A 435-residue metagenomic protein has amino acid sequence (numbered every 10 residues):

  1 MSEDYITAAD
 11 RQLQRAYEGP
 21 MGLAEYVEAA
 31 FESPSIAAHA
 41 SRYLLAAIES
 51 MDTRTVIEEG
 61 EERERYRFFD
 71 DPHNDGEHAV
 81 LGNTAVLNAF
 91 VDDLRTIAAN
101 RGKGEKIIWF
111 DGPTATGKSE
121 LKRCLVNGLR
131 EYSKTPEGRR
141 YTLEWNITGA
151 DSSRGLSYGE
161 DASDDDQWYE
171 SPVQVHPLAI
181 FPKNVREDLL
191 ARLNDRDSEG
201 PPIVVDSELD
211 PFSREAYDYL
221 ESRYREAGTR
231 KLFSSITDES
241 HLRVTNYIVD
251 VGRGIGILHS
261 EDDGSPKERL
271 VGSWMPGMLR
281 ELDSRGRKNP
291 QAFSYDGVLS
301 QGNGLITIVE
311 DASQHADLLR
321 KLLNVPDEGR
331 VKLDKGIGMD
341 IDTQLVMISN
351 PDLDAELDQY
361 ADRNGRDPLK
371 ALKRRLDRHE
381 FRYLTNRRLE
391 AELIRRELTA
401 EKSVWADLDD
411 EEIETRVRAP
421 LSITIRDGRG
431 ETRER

Functional and structural regions predicted by a protein language model:
M1-E28: N-terminal accessory nucleic-acid engagement/regulatory domains that precede and modulate ATP-driven motor cores
L23-E392, T399-R435: Conserved ASCE/P-loop NTPase catalytic core
